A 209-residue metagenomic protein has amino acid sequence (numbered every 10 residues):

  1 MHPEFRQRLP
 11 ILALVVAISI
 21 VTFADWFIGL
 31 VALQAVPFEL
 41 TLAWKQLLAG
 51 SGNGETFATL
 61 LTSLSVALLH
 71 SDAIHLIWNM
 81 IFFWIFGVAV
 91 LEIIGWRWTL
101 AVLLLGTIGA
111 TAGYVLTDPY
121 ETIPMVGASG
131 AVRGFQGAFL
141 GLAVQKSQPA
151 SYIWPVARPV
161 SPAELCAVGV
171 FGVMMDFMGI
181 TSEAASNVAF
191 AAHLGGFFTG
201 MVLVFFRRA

Functional and structural regions predicted by a protein language model:
M1-A209: A detector for small-residue-rich transmembrane helices and their helix-helix packing motifs
